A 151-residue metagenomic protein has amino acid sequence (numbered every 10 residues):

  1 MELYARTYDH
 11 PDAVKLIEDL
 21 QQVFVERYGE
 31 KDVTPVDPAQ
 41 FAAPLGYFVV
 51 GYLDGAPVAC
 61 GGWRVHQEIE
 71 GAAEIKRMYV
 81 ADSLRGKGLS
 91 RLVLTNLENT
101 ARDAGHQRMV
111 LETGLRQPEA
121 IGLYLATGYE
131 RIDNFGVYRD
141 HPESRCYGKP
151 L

Functional and structural regions predicted by a protein language model:
M1-A72, K76, A81-S83, L94-N96 (+3 more regions): Acetyl-CoA-dependent GNAT
Y8-D9, Q107-V110, G114-L151: C-terminal "cap" of GNAT-fold acetyltransferases
G55, G88, G105: Conserved G/P- and acidic residue-centered "switch" motifs that form tight phosphate/ATP-binding loops in soluble
A81-S83, K87, L115: Active-site acidic-Proline motif in GNAT/NAT acetyltransferases
G86, N99-D103, E130: Conserved amphipathic alpha-helical interaction elements at protein-protein interfaces in regulatory, energy-coupling
